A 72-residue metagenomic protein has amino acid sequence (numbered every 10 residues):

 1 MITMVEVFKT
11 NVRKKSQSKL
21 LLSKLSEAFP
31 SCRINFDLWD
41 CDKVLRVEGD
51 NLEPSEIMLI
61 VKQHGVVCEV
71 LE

Functional and structural regions predicted by a protein language model:
M1-K14: Short glycine-/aliphatic-rich beta-strand segments at the starts of folded cytosolic domains
E6, K19-S23, E48-E72: C-terminal structural segments of small proteins and small subunits
T10-V12, R46-G49: Short beta-strand-to-loop capping motifs
V12-F29: Short amphipathic alpha-helix segments
S31-F36: A short linear hydrophobic-aromatic micro-motif
L38-D42: Short Gly/Ser/Thr- and Asp/Glu-enriched loop/turn motifs at secondary-structure junctions
